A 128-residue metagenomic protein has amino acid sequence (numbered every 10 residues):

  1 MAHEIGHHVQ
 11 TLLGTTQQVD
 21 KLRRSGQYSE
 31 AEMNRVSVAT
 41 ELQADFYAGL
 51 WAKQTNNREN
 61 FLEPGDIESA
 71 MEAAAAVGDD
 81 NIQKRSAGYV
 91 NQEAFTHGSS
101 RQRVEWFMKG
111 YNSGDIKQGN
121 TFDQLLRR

Functional and structural regions predicted by a protein language model:
M1-L12, D45, G49: Active-site recognition of the HExxH zinc-binding catalytic motif
H7, T11-T15, A76-D79: Glycine-rich, acidic and aromatic/proline-enriched surface loops and short helix-turn segments that act as binding
T11-T40: Post-HEXXH active-site segment of zinc metalloproteases
L13-L22, T55-E68, Q83-A87, G119-D123: Surface-exposed patches in mature extracellular/periplasmic domains of secreted proteins
N34-I82: Short helix/loop segments within enzyme catalytic domains that coordinate or immediately flank catalytic cofactors
A75-R128: Pan-zinc metallopeptidase signature
